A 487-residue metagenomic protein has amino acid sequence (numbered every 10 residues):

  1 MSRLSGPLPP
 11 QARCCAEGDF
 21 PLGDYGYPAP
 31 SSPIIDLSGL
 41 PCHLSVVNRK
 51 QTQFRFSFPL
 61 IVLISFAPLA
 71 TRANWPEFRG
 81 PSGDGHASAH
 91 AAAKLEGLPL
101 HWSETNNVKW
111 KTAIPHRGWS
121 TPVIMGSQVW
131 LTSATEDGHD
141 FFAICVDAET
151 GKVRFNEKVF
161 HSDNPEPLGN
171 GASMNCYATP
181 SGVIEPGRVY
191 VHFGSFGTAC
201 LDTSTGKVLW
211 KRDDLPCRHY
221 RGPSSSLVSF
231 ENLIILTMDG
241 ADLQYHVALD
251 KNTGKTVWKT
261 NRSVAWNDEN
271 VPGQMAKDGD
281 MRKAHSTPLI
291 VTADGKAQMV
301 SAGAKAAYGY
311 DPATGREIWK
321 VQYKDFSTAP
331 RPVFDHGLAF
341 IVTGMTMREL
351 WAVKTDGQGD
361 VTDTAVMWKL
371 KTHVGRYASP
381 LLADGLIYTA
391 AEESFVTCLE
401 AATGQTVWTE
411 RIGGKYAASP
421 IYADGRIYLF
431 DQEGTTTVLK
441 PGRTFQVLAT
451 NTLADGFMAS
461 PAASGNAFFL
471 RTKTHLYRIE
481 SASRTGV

Functional and structural regions predicted by a protein language model:
G6, A12, S45-N48, A67: Short, low-complexity, intrinsically disordered N-terminal modules that encode targeting/processing signals
G6, G18, G23-G26, G39: Residue-identity detector for glycine
C14-C15, C42: Cysteine-centered motifs
L40-C42, V47-P59: Bacterial N-terminal signal peptides that target proteins for export
S57-P68: Bacterial N-terminal signal peptides
T71-V487: Noncatalytic, solvent-exposed loop/strand surfaces of beta-propeller-type extracellular/periplasmic domains
